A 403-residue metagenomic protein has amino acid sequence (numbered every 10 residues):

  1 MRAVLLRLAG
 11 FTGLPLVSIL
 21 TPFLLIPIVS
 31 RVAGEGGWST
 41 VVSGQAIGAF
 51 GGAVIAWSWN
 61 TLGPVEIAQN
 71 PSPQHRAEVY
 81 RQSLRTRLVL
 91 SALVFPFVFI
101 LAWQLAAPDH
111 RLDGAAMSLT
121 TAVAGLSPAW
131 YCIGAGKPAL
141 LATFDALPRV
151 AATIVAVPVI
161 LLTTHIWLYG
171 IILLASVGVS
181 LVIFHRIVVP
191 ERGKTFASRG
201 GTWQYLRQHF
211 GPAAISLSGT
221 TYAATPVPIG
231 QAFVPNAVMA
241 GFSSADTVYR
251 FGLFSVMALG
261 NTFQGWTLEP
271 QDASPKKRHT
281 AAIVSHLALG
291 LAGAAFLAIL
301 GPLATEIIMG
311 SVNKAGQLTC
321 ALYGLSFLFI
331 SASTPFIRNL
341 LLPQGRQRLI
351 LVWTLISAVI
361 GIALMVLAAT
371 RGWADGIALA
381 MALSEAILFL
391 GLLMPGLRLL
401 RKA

Functional and structural regions predicted by a protein language model:
M1-V4, A142-T143, I166-L168, I172-L173 (+3 more regions): Interhelical loop/hinge segments that connect adjacent transmembrane helices in multipass membrane
A3-W59, F210-A237, G361-I362, V366 (+2 more regions): Signature of the first transmembrane helix
L6-I19, G44, A49, A53-A102 (+1 more regions): Membrane-water interface segments that mark the loop-to-transmembrane alpha-helix transition
A9, Q45-A53, F242-N261, G293 (+1 more regions): Transmembrane helix-bundle signature of multi-pass secondary active exporters and lipid flippases
E35-S39, A102-M117, I299-F329: Interfacial segments at transmembrane-helix termini and the short loops linking adjacent helices
A56-P71, V248-A273, L340-P343: Helix-loop junctions and terminal segments of transmembrane helices in multi-pass membrane transport/translocation
R111, A115-T121, T143-R192, I356 (+2 more regions): Hydrophobic alpha-helical transmembrane segments
T121-F144, F327-W353: Membrane-interface junctions at transmembrane-helix termini in multi-pass inner-membrane proteins
